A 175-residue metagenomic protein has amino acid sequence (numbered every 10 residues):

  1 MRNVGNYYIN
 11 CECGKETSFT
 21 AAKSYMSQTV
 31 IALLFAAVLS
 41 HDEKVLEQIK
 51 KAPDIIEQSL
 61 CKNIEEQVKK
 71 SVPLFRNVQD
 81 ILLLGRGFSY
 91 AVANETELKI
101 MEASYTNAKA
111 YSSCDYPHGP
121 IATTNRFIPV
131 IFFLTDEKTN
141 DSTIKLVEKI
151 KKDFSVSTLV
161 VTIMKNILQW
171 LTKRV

Functional and structural regions predicted by a protein language model:
M1-V175: A SIS-like phosphosugar-recognition module
